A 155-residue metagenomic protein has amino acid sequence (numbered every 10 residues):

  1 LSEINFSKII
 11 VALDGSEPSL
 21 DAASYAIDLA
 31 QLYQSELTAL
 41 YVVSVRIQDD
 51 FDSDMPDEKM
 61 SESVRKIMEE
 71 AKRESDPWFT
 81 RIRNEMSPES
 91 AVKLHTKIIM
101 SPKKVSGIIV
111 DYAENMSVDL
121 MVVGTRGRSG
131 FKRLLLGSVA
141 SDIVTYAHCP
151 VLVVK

Functional and structural regions predicted by a protein language model:
L1-I4, N84-M121: Structural beta-alpha unit
S2-E62, S87-E89: Small/aliphatic-rich secondary-structure junction motif
A26, I82, I109, I143: Aromatic/hydrophobic pocket-lining residues that form π-stacking "cages" and hydrophobic walls in ligand
S35-E36, V92, V118, C149: Short glycine/serine/threonine/alanine-rich loop segments
L40, H95-I99, L152: General small-molecule cofactor/ligand-binding pocket signal
R46-I47, K104, G130: Generic structural signal for helix capping and beta-alpha/helix-loop junctions
K59-P77: A short acidic, glycine-rich active-site loop that binds or catalyzes chemistry on phosphate/adenosine moieties
D111-K155: Gly/Ser-rich helix-loop-strand patches that form or flank binding pockets for ribonucleotide-derived cofactors
